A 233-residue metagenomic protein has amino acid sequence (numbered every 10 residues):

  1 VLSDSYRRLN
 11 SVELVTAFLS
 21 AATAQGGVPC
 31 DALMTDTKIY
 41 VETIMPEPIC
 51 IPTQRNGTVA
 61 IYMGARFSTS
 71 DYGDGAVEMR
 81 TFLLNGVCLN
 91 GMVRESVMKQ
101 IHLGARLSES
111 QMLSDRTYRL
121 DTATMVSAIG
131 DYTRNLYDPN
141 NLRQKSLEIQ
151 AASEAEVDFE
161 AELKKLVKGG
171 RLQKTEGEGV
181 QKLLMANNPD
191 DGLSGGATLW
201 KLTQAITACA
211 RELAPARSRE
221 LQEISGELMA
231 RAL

Functional and structural regions predicted by a protein language model:
V1-A17, A21, N188, G196: Feature for intrinsically disordered/low-complexity regulatory segments and propeptides
S11, D36-K38, A60: A general secondary-structure signal for short beta-strands and their flanking turns/coil in non-transmembrane regions
A21-G27: Short secondary-structure junctions
C30-I49: Beta-rich nucleic-acid/ligand-interaction surfaces
P48-L233: Intrinsically disordered, low-complexity regions enriched in serine/threonine
